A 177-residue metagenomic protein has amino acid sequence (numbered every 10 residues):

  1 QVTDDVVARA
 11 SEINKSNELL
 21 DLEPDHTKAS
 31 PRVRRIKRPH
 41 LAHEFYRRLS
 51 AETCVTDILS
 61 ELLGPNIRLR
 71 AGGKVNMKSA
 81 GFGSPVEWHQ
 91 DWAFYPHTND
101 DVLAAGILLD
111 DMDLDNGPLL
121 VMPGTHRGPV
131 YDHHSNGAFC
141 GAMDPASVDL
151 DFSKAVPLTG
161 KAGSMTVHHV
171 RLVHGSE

Functional and structural regions predicted by a protein language model:
V2-W88, A93-H97, H133: Non-heme Fe(II)-dependent double-stranded beta-helix
P65, W92, H97-T98, I107-P118 (+1 more regions): Active-site region of the double-stranded beta-helix
G73, L103, G117: Change "...and in nucleic-acid phosphodiester-cleaving endonucleases..." to "...and in nucleic-acid processing enzymes
P85-A93, V167-S176: Histidine-centered catalytic micro-motifs
D91-V102, S153-K154, G160: A short beta-loop-beta micro-motif enriched in histidine and acidic residues
M112-G175: Double-stranded beta-helix
